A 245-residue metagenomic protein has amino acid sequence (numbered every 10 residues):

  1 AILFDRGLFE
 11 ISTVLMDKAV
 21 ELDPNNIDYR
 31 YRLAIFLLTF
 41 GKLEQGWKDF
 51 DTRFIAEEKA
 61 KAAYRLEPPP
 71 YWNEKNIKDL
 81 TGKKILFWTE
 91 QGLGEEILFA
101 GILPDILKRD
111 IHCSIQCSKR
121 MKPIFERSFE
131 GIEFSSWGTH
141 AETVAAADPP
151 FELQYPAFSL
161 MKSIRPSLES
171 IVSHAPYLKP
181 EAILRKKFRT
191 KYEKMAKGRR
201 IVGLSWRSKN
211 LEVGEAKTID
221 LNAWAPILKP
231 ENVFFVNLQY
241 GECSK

Functional and structural regions predicted by a protein language model:
A1-K245: Alpha-helical solenoid repeat scaffolds of the TPR/TPR-like class and their adjacent stem/linker regions that mediate
